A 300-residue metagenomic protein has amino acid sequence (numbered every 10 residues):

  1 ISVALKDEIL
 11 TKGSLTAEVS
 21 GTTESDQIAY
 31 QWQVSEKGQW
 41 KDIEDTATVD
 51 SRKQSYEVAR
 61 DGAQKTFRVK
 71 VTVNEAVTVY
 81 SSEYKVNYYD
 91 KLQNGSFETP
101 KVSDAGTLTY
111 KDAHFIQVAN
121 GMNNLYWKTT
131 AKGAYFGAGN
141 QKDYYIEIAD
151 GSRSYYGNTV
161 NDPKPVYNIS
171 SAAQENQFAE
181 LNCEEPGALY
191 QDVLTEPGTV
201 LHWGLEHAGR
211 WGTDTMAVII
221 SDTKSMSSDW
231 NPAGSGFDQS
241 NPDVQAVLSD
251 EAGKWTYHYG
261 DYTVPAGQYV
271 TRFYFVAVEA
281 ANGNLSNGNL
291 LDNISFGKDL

Functional and structural regions predicted by a protein language model:
I1-Y89: Ser/Thr/Pro/Gly-rich low-complexity disordered regions
T22-I28, W211-T213, Q268: Short proline/glycine-enriched turn/loop motifs at strand-loop junctions of beta-rich domains
Q33-K41, N74, V102, S221-S228 (+1 more regions): Change "in extracellular beta-sheet-rich domains … of secreted and cell-surface proteins" to "in beta-sheet-rich domains
A63-F67, T199-L201, Y269-F273: Exposed beta-strand face motif in extracellular beta-rich ectodomains
T78-S81, Y190-Q191, S228: Short Trp-Ser/Thr-centered turn/loop motifs at beta-strand boundaries
Y89-E196, T215-I219, N241, V247-Y259 (+2 more regions): Aromatic (Trp/Tyr/Phe) and Gly/Pro-enriched flexible surface segments
T199-R210: A short beta-strand element within beta-rich, extracytoplasmic domains of secreted/secretory-pathway proteins
